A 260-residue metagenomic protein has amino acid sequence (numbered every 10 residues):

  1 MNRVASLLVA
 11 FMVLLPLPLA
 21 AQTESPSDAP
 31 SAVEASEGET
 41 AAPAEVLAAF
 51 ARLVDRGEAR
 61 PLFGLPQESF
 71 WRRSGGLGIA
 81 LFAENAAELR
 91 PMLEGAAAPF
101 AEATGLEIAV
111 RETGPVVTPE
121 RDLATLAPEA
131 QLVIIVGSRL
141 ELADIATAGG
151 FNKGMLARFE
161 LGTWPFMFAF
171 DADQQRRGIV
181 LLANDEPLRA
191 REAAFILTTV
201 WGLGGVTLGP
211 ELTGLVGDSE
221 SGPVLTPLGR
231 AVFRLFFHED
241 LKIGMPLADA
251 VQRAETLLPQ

Functional and structural regions predicted by a protein language model:
M1-L8: Bacterial N-terminal signal peptides that target proteins for export
L8-P16: Bacterial N-terminal signal peptides
A21-E88, F159, W164-D171: Disordered inhibitory propeptide/activation segment of secreted metzincin zinc metalloprotease zymogens, centered on
F82-E84, T113, G137-E141, A183-P187 (+2 more regions): Solvent-exposed coil/turn segments that connect beta secondary-structure elements in extracytoplasmic/periplasmic
A87-G114: A short alpha-helix/helix-coil micro-patch that ends at or immediately precedes a cysteine
V110-N152: Short, well-ordered secondary-structure micro-motifs within conserved domains or adaptor modules
A157-A190, V206-Q260: Metalloprotease/metallohydrolase-associated module, dominated by Zn2+-dependent proteases
A193-V206: Active-site recognition of the HExxH zinc-binding catalytic motif
